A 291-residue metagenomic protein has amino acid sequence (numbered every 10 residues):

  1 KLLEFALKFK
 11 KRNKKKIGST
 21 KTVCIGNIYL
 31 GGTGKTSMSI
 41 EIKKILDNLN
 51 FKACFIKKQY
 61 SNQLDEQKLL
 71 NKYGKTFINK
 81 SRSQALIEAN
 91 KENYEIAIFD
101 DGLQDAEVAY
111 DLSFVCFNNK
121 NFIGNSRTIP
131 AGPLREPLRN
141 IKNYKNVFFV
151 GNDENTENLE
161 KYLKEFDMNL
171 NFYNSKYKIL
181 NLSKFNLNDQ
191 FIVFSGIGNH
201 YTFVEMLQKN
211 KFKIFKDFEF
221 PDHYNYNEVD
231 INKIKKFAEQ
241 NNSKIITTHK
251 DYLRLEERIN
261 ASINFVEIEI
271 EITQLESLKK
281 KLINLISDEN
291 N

Functional and structural regions predicted by a protein language model:
K1-K21, I286-E289: A transmembrane-helix-recognition feature enriched in membrane-embedded lipid enzymes and envelope glyco-/phospholipid
A6, K14-S19, L30, D47-Y110 (+1 more regions): ATP-dependent carboxylate-amine ligase catalytic core
V23-I42: Glycine-rich phosphate-binding P-loop
T36, L70, D100, Y144 (+2 more regions): Residue-level signal for inorganic ion chemistry
Q104-V193, H200, V204-Q208, I268-Q274: Conserved catalytic-core segment of NTP-binding enzymes
F185-E228, I283: Redox- and metal-dependent alpha/beta enzyme cores, enriched for Fe-S-associated oxidoreductases and cofactor-handling
P221-Y224, S262-E289: Short, flexible loop segments at boundaries between secondary-structure elements
N225-S243, K250-Y252: A short, acidic, amphipathic alpha-helical segment used as a generic capping/interface helix at domain edges
